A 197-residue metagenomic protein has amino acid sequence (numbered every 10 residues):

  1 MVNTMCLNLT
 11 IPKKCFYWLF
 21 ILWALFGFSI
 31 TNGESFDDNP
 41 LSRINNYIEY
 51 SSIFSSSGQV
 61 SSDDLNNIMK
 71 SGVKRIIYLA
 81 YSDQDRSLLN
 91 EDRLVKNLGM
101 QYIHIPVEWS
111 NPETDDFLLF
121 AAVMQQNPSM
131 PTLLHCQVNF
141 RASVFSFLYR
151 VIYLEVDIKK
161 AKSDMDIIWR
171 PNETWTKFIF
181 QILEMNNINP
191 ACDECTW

Functional and structural regions predicted by a protein language model:
T4-L19: Bacterial N-terminal signal peptides that target proteins for export
C6, I30-T132, V144-W197: Cys-dependent protein tyrosine phosphatase-like superfamily
P12, G27-T31: Intrinsic disorder/low-complexity segments in short proteins, especially the signal peptide and propeptide regions
Y17-G27: Bacterial N-terminal signal peptides
H135: Short, surface-exposed ligand- or partner-binding patches at beta-edge/loop junctions that are enriched in aromatics
N139: Substrate/cofactor-recognition hotspot
